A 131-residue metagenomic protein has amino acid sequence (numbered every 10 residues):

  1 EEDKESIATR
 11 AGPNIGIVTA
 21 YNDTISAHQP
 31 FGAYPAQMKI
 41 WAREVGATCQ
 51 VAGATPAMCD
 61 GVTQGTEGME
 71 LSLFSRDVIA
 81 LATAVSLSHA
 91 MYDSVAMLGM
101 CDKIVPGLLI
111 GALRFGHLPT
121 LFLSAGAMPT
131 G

Functional and structural regions predicted by a protein language model:
E1-N14, D23-P30: An N-terminal, well-structured beta->alpha segment
E5-G16, T48-A57: N-terminal glycine-rich anion-binding loops that anchor highly charged ligand groups
A8, T19, L71: Flexible, active-site-adjacent loop/turn segments at secondary-structure boundaries
P13-I25, G61-E67: Glycine-/proline-rich flexible loop or hinge segments
V18, G32-K39, R43, A80-A84 (+1 more regions): Predominant activation on well-ordered alpha-helical scaffold segments within soluble catalytic domains
Y21-H28, P56, G99-P106: Gly/Ser/Thr-rich loops at beta-strand to alpha-helix junctions that form or flank small-molecule/cofactor-binding
P30-F74: Anionic-ligand anchoring segments at beta-strand to alpha-helix junctions in alpha/beta enzyme folds, i.e., glycine
M69-G131: Active-site cavity-forming subdomains of large catalytic enzyme subunits
